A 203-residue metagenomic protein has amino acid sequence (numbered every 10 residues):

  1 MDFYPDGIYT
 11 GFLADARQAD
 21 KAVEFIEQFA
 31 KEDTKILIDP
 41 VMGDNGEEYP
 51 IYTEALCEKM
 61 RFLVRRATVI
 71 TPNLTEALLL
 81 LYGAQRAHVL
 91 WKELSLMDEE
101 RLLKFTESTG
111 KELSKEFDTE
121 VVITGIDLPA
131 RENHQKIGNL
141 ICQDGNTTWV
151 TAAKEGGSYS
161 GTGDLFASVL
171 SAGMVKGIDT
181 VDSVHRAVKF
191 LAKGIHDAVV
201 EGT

Functional and structural regions predicted by a protein language model:
M1-P50: Conserved N-terminal subdomain of the carbohydrate kinase-like
I8, N73, T124, G163 (+1 more regions): Residue-level signal for inorganic ion chemistry
A14, M42-D44, E76, D127 (+1 more regions): Active-site-proximal loop/turn and secondary-structure-junction residues that shape catalytic pockets, frequently
I51-T147: Conserved phosphate/ATP/ADP-binding segment of small-molecule kinases
L79, G157-T180, V184: Short, small-residue alpha-helix embedded
T147-S160: Short pre-catalytic strand/loop immediately N-terminal to key active-site residues, enriched for Gly-Thr
V181-T203: Charged C-terminal helix
